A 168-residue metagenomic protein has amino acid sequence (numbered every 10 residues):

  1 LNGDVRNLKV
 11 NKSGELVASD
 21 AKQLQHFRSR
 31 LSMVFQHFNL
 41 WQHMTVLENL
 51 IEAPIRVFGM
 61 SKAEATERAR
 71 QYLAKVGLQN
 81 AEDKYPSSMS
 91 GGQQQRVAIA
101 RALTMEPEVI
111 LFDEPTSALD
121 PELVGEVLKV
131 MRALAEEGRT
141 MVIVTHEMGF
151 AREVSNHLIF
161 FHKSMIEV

Functional and structural regions predicted by a protein language model:
D4, L8, E15, K62-N80: Conserved ABC ATPase "signature" region
Y85-M89, Q93: Conserved ABC ATPase signature
T104-E108: A short, proline-enriched helix->beta-strand linker immediately N-terminal to the Walker B motif in ABC-type P-loop
I110-D113: Catalytic Walker B motif of ABC-type/P-loop ATPase nucleotide-binding domains
P121-L123: Helix N-cap at the start of a conserved alpha-helix in ABC-type nucleotide-binding domains
T145-H146: H-loop/switch region of ABC-family ATPase nucleotide-binding domains
L158-V168: H-loop (His-switch) and adjacent beta-strand-loop-beta switch element of ABC-type ATPase nucleotide-binding domains
